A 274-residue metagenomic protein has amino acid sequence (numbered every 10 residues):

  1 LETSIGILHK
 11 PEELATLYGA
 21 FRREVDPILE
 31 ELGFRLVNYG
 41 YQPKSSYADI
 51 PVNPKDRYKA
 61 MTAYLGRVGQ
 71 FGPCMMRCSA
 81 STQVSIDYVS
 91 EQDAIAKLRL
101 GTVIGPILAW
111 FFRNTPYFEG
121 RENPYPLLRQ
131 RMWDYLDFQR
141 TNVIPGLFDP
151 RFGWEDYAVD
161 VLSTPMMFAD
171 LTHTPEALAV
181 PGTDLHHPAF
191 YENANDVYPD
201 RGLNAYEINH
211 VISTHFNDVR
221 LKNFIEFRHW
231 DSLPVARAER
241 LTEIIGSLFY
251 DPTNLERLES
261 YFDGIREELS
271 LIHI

Functional and structural regions predicted by a protein language model:
L1-E13: Polyanion/phosphate-binding surface patch
E2, Q83-S85, E226-R228: Structured core elements
I7, S90, D231-L233: Beta-strand elements of well-folded, non-transmembrane domains
L14, A48-I50, R237-E239: A short acidic (Asp/Glu
L17-L32, D93-R113, R237-Y261: Long, well-ordered alpha-helical scaffolding segments within enzyme catalytic domains, especially pronounced
E30-E31, R35-V37, Y41-R220: Loop-rich catalytic cores of soluble enzymes, especially ATP-dependent carboxylate-amine ligases and other
T183-E267: Long, well-ordered mid-to-C-terminal structural blocks that present hydrophobic/aromatic surfaces
I272-I274: Conserved small/polar residues in nucleotide/adenosyl-binding loops
